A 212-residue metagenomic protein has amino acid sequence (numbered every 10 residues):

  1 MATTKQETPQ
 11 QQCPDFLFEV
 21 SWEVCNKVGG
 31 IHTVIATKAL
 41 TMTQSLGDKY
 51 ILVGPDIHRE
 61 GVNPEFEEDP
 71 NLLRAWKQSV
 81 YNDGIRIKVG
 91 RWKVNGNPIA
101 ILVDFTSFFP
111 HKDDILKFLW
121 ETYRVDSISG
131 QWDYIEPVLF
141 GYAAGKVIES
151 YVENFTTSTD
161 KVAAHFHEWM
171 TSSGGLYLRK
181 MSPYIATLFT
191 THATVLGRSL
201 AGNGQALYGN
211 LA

Functional and structural regions predicted by a protein language model:
M1-A212: Catalytic cores of nucleotide-sugar-dependent glycosyltransferases that transfer UDP/GDP/TDP-activated
